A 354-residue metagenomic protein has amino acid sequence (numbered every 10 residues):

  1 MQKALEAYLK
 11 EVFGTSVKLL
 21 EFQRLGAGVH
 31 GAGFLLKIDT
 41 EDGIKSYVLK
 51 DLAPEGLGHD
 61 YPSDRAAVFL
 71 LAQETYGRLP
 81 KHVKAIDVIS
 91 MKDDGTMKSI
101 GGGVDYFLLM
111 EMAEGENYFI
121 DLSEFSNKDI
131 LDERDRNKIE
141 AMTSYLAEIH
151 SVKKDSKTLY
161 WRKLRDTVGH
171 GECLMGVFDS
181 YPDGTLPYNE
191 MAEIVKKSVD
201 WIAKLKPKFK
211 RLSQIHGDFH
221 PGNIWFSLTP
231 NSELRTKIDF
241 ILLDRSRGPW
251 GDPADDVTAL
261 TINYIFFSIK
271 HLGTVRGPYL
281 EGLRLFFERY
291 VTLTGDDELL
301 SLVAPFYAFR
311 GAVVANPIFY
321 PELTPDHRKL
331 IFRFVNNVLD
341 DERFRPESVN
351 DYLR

Functional and structural regions predicted by a protein language model:
M1-Y47, G56, D60-A67, L79-A85 (+6 more regions): Regulatory N- and C-terminal appendages and interdomain linkers associated with kinase/kinase-like NTP transferase
R24-D39, G43-I44, V48, I149 (+1 more regions): Active-site acidic catalytic loop and adjacent metal/ATP-binding pocket of ATP-dependent phosphoryl transfer enzymes
V29-A32, D39, I44-V168: Conserved ATP-binding subdomain of kinase catalytic cores across diverse folds
P54-E55, M112-L131, M175-G184, F266 (+2 more regions): A glycine-centered beta->alpha junction motif in the catalytic cores of kinase/phosphotransferase enzymes
G56, N117, I224, W250 (+1 more regions): Conserved protein kinase catalytic core
E111-A113, L159-K204, N316: Active-site catalytic-loop/activation-segment of kinase and kinase-like phosphoryl-transfer enzymes
R247-W250, A254-T294, A308-D326: Active-site activation/catalytic loop segments of kinase-like enzymes and analogous catalytic loops in related
G295-Y307: All-alpha amphipathic helical-bundle segments outside canonical DNA-binding/catalytic cores that form hydrophobic
